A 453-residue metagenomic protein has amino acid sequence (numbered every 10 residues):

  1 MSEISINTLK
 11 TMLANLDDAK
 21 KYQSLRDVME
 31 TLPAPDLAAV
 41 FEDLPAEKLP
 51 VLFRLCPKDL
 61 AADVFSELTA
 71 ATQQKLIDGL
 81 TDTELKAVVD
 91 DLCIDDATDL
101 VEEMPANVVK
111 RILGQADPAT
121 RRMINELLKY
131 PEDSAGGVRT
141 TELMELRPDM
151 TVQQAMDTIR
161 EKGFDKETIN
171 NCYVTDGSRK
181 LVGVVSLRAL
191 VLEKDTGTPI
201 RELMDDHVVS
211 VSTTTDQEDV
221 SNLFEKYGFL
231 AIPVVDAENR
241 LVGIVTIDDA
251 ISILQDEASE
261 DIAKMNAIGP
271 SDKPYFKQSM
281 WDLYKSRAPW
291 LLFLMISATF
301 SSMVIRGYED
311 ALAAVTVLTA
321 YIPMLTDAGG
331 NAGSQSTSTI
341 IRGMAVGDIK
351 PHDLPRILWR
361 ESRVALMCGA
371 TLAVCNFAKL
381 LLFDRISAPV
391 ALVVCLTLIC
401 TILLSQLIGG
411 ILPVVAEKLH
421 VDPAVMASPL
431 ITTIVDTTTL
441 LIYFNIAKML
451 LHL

Functional and structural regions predicted by a protein language model:
M1-G269: Hydrophobic packing positions in regular secondary-structure scaffolds
A34, W290-A298, Y321, L325 (+15 more regions): Alpha-helical transmembrane segments in multi-pass membrane proteins
D249-L283, S334-I357, V414-H420: Non-transmembrane, extramembrane segments of multi-pass ion/lipid transporters
K273-F293, P351-A370, A391-V394: Soluble-to-membrane junctions at the N-terminal ends of transmembrane alpha-helices in multi-pass ion-transporting
M295-L312, C375-I386: Juxtamembrane "helix exit" motif at the C-terminal ends of alpha-helical transmembrane segments in multi-pass membrane
V304, V317-S336: Hydrophobic, small-residue-rich transmembrane alpha-helices and their short perimembrane loops in multi-pass membrane
G307-Y321, D384-L396: Membrane-water interface of transmembrane alpha-helices in multipass transporters/channels
V415-V435: Interfacial loop-to-transmembrane junctions
